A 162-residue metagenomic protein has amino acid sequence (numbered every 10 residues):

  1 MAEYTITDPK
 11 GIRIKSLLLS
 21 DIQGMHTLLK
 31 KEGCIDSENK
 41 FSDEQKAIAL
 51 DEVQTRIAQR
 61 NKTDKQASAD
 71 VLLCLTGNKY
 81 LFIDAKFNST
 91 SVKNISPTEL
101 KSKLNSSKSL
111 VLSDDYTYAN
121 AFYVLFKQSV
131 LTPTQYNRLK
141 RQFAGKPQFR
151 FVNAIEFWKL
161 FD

Functional and structural regions predicted by a protein language model:
M1-D64, L75: Acidic-basic catalytic patches of nuclease active cores, encompassing PD-(D/E)XK and other metal-cofactor nuclease
L17, R141-D162: Polybasic (Lys/Arg-rich)
L17-S20, I95, L131, V152: Short coil/turn linker and secondary-structure boundary residues
Q23-H26, N137-K140, W158: Generic detector of well-ordered alpha-helical segments enriched in charged/polar residues, highlighting helical
A67: Beta-rich catalytic cores
V71-L73, G77-T90, S107: Conserved catalytic cores of phosphodiester-cleaving nucleases, focusing on short active-site segments
I83, V124, F149-F151: Hydrophobic beta-strand residues in large extracellular and virion-surface proteins
T90-F143: Catalytic cores of nucleic-acid endonucleases
